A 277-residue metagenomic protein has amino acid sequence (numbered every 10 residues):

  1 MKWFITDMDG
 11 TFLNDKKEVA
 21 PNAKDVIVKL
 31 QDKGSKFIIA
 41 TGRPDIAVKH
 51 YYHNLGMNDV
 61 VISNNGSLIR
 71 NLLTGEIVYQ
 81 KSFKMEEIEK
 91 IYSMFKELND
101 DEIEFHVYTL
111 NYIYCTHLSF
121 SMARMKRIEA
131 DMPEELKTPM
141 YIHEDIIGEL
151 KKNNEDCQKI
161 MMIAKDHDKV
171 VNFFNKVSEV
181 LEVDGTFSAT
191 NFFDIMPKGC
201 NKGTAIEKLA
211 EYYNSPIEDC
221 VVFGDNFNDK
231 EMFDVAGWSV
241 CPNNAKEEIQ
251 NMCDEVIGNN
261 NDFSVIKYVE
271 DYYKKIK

Functional and structural regions predicted by a protein language model:
M1, A20, F193-K277: Mg2+-dependent phosphoryl-transfer enzymes with acidic/Ser/Thr/Gly-rich catalytic loops
K2-K16: Asp-based phosphoryl-transfer active-site loop
M8, R43, G66, G224-N226: Active-site metal-binding loops of divalent metal-dependent hydrolases
K16-E129: Active-site phosphate-binding/coordination module
A23, V48-Y52, F173, I249 (+1 more regions): Hydrophobic packing residues within well-ordered alpha-helices of enzyme cores
K36, E104, D184, W238-S239 (+1 more regions): Residue-level detector of anion-binding/catalytic polar loops
L55-M57, N65, L73, V180-L181 (+2 more regions): Short, structured coil segments at secondary-structure junctions
L98, E102-F223: Conserved acidic, metal-coordinating active-site core of Asp-based, Mg2+-dependent phosphoryl-transfer enzymes
